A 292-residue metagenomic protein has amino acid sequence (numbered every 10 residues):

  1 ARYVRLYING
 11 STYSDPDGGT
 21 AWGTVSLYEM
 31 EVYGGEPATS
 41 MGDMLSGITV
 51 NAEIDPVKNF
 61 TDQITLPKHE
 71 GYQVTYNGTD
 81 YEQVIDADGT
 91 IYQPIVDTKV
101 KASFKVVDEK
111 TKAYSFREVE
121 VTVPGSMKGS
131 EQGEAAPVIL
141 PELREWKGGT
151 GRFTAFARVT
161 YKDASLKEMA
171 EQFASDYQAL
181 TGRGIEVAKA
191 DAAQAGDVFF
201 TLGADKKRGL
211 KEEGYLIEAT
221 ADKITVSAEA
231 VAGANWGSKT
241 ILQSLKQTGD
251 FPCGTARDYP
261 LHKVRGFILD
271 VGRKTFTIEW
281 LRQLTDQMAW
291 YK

Functional and structural regions predicted by a protein language model:
A1-A38: Aromatic, loop-rich ligand-recognition surfaces of beta-strand-rich domains
G10-T12, V106-K110, A230: Surface-exposed loop/turn motifs at beta-strand-loop junctions within extracellular Ig-like and Fibronectin type III
S11-Y13, S165, V231-G233, K274-T275: Solvent-exposed loop/turn segments at secondary-structure junctions within structured extracellular/periplasmic domains
P16-G19, G237, E279-L281: Short, solvent-exposed loop/turn and secondary-structure capping segments
A38-G129: Beta-rich interaction/scaffold domains
P124-P260, R265: Acidic, contiguous N-terminal accessory segments
H262-K292: Substrate-binding cleft of carbohydrate-active enzyme catalytic domains
